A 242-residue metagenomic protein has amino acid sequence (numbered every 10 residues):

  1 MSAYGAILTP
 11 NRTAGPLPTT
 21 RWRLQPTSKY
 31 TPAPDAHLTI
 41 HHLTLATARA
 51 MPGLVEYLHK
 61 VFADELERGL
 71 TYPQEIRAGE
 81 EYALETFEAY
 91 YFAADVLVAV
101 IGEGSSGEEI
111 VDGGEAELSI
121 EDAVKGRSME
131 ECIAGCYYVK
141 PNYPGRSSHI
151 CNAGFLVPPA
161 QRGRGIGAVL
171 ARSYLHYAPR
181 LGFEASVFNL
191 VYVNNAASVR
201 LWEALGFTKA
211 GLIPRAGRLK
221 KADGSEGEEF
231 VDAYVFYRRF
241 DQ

Functional and structural regions predicted by a protein language model:
M1-E56: Conserved N-terminal entry element of GNAT/NAT acetyltransferase domains
P10-K29, V187-V191, E203-A233: Conserved catalytic-core motifs of GNAT/GCN5-like acyltransferases
H37-L38, A93-V96, F230-V235: Short hydrophobic/aromatic beta-strand or adjacent loop that forms the aromatic wall/cage of a ligand/substrate-binding
P52-A63, A83-E88: An amphipathic alpha-helix signature
L66-R68, P73-A160, A171-R172, Y177 (+1 more regions): Acetyl-CoA-dependent GNAT
F155-A160, R164, L190-N194: Active-site acidic-Proline motif in GNAT/NAT acetyltransferases
A178-V191, A197-L201: Conserved GNAT acetyl-CoA-binding A-motif
